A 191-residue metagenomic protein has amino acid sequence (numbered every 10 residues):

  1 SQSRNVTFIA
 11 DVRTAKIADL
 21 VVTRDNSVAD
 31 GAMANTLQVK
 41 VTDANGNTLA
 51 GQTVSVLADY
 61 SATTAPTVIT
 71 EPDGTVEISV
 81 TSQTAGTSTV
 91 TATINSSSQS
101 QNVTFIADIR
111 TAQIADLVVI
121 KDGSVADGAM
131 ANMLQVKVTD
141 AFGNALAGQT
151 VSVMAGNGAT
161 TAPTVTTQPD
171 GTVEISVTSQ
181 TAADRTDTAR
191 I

Functional and structural regions predicted by a protein language model:
S1-I191: The feature marks long extracellular or luminal low-complexity segments
